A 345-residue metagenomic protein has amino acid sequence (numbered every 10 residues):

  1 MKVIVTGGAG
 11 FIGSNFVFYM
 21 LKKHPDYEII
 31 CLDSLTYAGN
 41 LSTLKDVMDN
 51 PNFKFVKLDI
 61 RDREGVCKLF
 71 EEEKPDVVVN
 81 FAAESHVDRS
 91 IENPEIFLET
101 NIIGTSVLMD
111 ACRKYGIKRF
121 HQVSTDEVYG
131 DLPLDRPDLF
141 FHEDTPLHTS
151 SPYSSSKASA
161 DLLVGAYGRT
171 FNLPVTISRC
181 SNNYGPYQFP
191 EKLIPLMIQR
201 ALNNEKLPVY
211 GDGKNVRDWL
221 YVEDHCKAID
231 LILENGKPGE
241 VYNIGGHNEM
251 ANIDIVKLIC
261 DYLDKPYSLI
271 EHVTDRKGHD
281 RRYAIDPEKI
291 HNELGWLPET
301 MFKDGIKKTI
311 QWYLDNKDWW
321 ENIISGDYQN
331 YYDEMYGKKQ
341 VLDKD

Functional and structural regions predicted by a protein language model:
M1-N183, Y262, K308, Y313-N316 (+1 more regions): N-terminal Rossmann-like NAD(P)+-binding domain of SDR-like oxidoreductases, especially those catalyzing
I12, A38-G39, E64, Q188 (+2 more regions): Residues that form or flank phosphate/diphosphate-binding pockets in enzymes that use nucleotide phosphates
T36, L58, P195, A201-D345: C-terminal substrate-binding subdomain of Rossmann-fold SDR/epimerase-dehydratase oxidoreductases
L41-L44, L132-D135, Q188-E191, I255-V256 (+1 more regions): Short aromatic-enriched loop/helix-cap "lid" or pocket-rim segments at secondary-structure transitions that line
S42, E64, I103-S106, S159-L162 (+6 more regions): Active-site phosphate/pyrophosphate-handling residues
P137, T149-S156, P186, P190-I194 (+1 more regions): The catalytic Tyr-centered alpha-helix of NAD(P)H-dependent dehydrogenases
